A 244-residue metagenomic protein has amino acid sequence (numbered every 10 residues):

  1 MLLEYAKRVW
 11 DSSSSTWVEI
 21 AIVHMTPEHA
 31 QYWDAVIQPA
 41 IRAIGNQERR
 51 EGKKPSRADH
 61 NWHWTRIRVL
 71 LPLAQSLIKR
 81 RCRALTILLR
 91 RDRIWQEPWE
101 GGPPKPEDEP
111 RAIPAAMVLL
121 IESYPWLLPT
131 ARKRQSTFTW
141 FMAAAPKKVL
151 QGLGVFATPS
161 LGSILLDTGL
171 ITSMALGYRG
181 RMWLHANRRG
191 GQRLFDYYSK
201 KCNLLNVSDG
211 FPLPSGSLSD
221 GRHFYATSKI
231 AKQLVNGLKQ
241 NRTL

Functional and structural regions predicted by a protein language model:
M1-F156, I171-W183, R189, F195-L244: Non-catalytic substrate-recognition and accessory regions of acyl/acetyltransferase enzymes
V155-L166: Glycine-rich phosphate-binding loop
